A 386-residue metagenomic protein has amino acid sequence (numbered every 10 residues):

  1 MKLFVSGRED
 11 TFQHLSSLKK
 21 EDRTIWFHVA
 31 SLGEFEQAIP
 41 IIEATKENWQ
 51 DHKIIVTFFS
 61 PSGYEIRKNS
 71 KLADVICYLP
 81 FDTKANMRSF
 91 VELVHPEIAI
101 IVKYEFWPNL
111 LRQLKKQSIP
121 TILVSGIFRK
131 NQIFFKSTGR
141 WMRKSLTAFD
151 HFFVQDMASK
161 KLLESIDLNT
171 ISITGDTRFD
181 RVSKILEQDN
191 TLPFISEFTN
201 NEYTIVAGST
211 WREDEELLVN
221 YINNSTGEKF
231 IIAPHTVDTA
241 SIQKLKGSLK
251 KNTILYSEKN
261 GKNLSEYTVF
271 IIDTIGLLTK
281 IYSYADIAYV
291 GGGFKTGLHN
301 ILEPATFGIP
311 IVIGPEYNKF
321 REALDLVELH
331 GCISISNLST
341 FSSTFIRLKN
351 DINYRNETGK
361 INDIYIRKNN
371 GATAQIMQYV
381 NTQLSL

Functional and structural regions predicted by a protein language model:
K2-H14, E21-Q188, V206, T210-R212 (+3 more regions): Active-site and donor-binding regions of nucleotide-sugar-utilizing enzymes
T11, R178-I195, T199, V206-G208 (+1 more regions): Long, charged amphipathic helices and adjacent flexible linkers at domain junctions
E43-A44, Q50-K53, T57-F58, Y64 (+2 more regions): Donor-nucleotide binding loops and adjacent catalytic segments primarily of GT-B fold Leloir glycosyltransferases
N86, L110, W141, D214 (+5 more regions): Short acidic active-site motifs
N86-L93, G261-Y267, G276-D286, T306: Short acidic alpha-helix that forms the nucleotide-activated donor recognition element in Leloir-type transferases
I119-T121, F230, T253, I311: Hydrophobic beta-strand scaffold residues
F149, S165-I166, L278-N356, I361-I364: Catalytic binding pocket for nucleotide-activated donors in carbohydrate/polymer assembly enzymes
N369-L386: C-terminal alpha-helical cap of glycosyltransferases
